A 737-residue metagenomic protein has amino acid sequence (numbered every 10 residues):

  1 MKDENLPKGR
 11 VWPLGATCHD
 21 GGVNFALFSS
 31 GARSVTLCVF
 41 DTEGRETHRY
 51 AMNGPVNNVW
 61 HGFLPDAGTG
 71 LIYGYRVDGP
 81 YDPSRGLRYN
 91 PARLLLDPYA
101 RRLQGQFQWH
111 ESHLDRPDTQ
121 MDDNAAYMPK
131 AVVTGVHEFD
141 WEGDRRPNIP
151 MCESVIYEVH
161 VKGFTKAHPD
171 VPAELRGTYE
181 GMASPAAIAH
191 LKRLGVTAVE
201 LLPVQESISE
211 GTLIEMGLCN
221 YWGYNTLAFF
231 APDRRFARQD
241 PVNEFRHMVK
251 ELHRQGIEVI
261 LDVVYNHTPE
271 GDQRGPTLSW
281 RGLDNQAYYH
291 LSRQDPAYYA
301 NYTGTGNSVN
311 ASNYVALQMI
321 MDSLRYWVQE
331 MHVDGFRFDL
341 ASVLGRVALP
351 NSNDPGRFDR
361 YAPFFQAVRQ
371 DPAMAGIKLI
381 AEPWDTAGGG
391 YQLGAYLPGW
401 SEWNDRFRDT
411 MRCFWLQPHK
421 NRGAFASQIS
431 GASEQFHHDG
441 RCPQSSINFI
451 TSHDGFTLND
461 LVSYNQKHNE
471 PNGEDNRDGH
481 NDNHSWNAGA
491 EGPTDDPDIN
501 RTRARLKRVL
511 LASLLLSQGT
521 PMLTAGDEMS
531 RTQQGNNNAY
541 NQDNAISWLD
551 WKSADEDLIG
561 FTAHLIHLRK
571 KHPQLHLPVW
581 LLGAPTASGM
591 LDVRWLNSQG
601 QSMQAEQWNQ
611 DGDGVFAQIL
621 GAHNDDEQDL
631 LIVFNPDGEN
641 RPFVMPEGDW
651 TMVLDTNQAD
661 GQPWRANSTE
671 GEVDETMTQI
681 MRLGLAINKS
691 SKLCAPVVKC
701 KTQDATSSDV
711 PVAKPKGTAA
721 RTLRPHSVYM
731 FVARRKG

Functional and structural regions predicted by a protein language model:
M1-Y157, K162, Y179, L191 (+5 more regions): Carbohydrate-interacting/catalytic domains
L27, Y75, V159, L201 (+9 more regions): Conserved, mostly hydrophobic/aromatic
S29-G31, G54-V56, D66, G79 (+19 more regions): Short, flexible loop/turn elements at secondary-structure junctions
V77-E142, G211-C219, N225, Q255 (+2 more regions): Core domains of carbohydrate- and sulfate-ester-processing enzymes
V155-Y157, V199, V259-L261, F336 (+2 more regions): Hydrophobic faces of well-ordered beta-strands that scaffold small-molecule active sites in alpha/beta enzyme cores
H160-H332, L340-Q370, L416, Q435: Substrate-binding/active-site clefts of carbohydrate-active enzymes
L202-G211, V263-D272, L340-V347, A381-A387 (+3 more regions): Short, solvent-exposed turn/loop segments enriched in Gly/Ser/Thr/Pro and often Arg
H332, L349-P350, D354, D359-A525 (+7 more regions): Conserved alpha/beta catalytic core and glycan-binding cleft of carbohydrate-active enzymes
